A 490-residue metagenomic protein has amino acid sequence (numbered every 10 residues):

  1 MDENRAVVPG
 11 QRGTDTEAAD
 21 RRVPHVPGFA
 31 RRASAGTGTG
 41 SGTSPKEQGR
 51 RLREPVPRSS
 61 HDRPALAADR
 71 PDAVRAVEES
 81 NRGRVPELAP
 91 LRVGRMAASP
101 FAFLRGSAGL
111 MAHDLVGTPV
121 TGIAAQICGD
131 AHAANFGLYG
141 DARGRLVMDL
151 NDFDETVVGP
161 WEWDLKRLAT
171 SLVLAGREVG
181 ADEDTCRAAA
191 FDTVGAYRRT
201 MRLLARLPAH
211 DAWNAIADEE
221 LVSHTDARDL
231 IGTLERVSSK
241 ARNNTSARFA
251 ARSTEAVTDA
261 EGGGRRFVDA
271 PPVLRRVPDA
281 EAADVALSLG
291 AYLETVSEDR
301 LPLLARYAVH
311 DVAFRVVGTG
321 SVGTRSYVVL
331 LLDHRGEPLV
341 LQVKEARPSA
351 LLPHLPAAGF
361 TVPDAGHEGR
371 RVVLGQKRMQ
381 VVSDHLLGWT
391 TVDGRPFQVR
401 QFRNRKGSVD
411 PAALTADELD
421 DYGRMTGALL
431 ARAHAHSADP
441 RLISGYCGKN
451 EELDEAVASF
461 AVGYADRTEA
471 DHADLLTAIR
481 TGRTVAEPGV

Functional and structural regions predicted by a protein language model:
D2-N4, V8, D15, A19-C128 (+2 more regions): Conserved ATP-binding subdomain of kinase catalytic cores across diverse folds
E219-A286: Long, low-complexity segments enriched in small/aliphatic residues
